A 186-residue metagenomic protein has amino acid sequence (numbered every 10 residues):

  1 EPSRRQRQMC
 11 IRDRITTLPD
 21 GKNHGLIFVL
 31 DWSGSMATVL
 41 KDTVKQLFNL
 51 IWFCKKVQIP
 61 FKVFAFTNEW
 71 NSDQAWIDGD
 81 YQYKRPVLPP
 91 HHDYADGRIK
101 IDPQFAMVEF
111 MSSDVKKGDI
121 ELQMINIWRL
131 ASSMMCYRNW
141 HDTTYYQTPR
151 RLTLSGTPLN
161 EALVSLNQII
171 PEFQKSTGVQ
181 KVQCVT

Functional and structural regions predicted by a protein language model:
E1-I11: Single conserved hydrophobic/aromatic residue that forms the stacking wall/gate of nucleotide- or nucleobase-binding
R12, F48-N49, Q168-I169: Short alpha-helical segments and helix-capping/turn motifs at coil-helix boundaries
R12-R14, S133: Polycationic, low-complexity disordered segments in secreted or periplasmic proteins
I15-D20, Q174-T177: Replace "in large, NTP-powered and nucleic-acid-processing enzymes" with "in large, NTP-powered factors and other
P19-R129, C184-V185: Von Willebrand factor
L122-Q147: Long, low-complexity, polar/charged, intrinsically disordered or flexibly structured peripheral segments
T148-L152, G156-T186: Exposed acidic/Ser/Thr-rich ligand/metal-binding surfaces
